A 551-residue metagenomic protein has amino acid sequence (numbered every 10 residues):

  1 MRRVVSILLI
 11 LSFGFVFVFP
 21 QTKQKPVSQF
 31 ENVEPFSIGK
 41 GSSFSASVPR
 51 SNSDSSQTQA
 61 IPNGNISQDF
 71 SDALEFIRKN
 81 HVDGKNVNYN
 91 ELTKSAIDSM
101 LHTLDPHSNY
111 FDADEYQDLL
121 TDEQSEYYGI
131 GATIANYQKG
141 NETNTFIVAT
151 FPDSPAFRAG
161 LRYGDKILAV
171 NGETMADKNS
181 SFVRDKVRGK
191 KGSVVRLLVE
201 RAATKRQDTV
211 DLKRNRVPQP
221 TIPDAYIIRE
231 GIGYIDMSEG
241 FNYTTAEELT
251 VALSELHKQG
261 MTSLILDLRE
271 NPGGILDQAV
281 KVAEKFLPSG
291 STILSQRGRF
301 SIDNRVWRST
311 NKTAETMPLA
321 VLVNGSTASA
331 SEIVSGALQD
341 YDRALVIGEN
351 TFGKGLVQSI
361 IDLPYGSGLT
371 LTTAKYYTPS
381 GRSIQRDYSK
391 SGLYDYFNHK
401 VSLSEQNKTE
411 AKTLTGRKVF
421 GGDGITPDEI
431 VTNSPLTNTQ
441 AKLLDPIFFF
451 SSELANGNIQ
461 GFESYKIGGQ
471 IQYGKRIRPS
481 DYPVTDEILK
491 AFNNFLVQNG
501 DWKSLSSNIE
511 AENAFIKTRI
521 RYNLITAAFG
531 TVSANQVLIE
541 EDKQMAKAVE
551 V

Functional and structural regions predicted by a protein language model:
M1-V4: Positively charged n-region of N-terminal signal peptides that target proteins for export
L8-V16: Bacterial N-terminal signal peptides
T22-T58: Cationic-aromatic interfacial patches
S47-T58, D72-H81, G231, A528-V532: Acidic/histidine-rich, surface-exposed loop or edge segments in extracytoplasmic proteins
I61-I66, I77-Y89, F146-R162, L168-P364 (+1 more regions): Cleft-lining beta-strand/loop regions that shape enzyme active-site pockets
R78-T145, V194-D224, L538-V549: Extended, small/polar residue-biased N-terminal targeting/export presequences and adjacent propeptide/linker tracts
A330, D342, E349, G353-K412: Polar, glycine-rich mid-to-C-terminal structural blocks that act as macromolecule-binding/assembly scaffolds
S383-I384, Y388-V551: Conserved functional hotspot residues or short segments at active or partner-binding sites across diverse domains
